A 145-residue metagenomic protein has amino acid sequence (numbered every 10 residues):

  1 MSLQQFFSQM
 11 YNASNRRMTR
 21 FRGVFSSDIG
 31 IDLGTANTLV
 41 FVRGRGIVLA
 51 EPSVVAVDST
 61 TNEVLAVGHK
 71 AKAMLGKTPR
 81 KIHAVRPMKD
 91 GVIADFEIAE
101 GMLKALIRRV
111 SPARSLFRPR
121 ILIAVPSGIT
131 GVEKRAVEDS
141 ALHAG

Functional and structural regions predicted by a protein language model:
M1-G145: Nucleotide/phosphate-binding catalytic cleft detector across ATP-hydrolyzing and phosphate-transferring enzymes
